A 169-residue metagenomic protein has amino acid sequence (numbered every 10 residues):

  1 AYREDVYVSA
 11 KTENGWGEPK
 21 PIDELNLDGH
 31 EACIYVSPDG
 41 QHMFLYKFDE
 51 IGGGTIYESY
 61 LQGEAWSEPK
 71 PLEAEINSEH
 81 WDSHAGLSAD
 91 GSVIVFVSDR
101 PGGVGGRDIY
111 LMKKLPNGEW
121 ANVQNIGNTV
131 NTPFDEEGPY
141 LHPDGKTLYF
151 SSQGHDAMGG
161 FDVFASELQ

Functional and structural regions predicted by a protein language model:
A1-Q169: Short, conserved micro-motifs composed of acidic
